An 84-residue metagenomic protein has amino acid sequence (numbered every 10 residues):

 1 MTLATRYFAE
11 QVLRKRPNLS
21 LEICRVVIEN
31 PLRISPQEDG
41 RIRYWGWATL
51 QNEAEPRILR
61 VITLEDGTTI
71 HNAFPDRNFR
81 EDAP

Functional and structural regions predicted by a protein language model:
M1-P84: Ribonuclease/tRNase effector modules and their secretory precursors
